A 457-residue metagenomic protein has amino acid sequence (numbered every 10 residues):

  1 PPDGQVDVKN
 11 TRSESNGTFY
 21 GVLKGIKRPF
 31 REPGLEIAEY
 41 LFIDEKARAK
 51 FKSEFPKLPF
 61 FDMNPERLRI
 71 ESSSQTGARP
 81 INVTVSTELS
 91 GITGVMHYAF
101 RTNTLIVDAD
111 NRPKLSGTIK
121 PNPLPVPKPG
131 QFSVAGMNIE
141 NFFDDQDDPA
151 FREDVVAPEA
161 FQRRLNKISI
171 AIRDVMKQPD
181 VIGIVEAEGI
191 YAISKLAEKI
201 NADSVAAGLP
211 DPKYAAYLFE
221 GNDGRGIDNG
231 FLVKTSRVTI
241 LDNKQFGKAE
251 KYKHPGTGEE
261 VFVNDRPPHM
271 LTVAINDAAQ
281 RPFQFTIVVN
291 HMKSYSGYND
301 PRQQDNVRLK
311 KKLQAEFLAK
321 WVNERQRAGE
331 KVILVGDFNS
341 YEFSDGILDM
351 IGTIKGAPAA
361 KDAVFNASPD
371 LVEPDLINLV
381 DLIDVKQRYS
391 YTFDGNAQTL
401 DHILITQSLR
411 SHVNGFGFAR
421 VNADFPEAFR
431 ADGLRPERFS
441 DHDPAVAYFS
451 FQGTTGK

Functional and structural regions predicted by a protein language model:
P1-N166, Y252, E260-F262, P267 (+3 more regions): Extended non-catalytic accessory segments flanking core domains
D62-E66, E71-P123, I190, T235-P267 (+4 more regions): Metal-dependent phosphoester-hydrolase catalytic domains
P129-V134, K177-V181, L209-A215, S236-V238 (+3 more regions): Loop/turn elements at helix/coil->beta-strand transitions in domains of secreted/extracellular proteins
I139, E186-A187, M292, D337-F338: Active-site metal-binding loops of divalent metal-dependent hydrolases
D145, P149-E153, A278, F283 (+1 more regions): Active-site His/acidic residue clusters
P149-D154, L196-A202, F231, R302-D305 (+1 more regions): Short secondary-structure boundary/capping segments
R164, I168, G189-L196, D228 (+5 more regions): Stable alpha-helical elements in mature extracytoplasmic
A187-Y191, L196-K293: Structured beta-strand-rich core segments of catalytic domains in phosphoester-bond hydrolases
